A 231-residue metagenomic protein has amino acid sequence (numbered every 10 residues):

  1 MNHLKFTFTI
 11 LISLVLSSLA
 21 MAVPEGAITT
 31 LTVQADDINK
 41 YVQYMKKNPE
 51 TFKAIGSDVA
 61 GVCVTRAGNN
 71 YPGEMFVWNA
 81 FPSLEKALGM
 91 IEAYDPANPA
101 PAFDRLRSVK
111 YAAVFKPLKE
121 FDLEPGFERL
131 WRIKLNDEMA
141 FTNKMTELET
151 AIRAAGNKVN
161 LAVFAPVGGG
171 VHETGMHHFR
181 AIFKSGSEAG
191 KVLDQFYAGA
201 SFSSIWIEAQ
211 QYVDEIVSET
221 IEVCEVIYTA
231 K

Functional and structural regions predicted by a protein language model:
M1-F6: Positively charged n-region of N-terminal signal peptides that target proteins for export
T7-S18: Bacterial N-terminal signal peptides
M21-K231: Short S/T/G/P-rich N-terminal loop/turn motif that feeds into the first structured element of a domain
